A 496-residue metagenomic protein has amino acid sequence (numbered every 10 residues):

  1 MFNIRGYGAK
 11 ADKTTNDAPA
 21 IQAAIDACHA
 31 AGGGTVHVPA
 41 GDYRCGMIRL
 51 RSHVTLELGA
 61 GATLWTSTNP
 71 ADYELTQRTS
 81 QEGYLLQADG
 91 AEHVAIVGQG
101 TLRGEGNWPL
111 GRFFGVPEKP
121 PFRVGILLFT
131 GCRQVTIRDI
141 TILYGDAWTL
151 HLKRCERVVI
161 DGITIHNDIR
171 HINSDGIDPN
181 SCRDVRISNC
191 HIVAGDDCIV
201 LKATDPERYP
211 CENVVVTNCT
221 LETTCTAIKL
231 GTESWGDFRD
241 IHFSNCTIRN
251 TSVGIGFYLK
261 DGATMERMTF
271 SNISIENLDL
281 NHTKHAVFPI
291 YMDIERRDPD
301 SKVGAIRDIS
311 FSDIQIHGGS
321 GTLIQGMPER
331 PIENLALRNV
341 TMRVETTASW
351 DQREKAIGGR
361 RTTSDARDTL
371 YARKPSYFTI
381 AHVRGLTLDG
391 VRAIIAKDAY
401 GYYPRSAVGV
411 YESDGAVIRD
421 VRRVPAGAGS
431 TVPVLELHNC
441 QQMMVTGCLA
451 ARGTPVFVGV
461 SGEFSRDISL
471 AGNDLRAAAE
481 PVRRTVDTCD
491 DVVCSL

Functional and structural regions predicted by a protein language model:
M1-L496: Extracellular/periplasmic carbohydrate-active domains that bind, remodel, or depolymerize complex polysaccharides
